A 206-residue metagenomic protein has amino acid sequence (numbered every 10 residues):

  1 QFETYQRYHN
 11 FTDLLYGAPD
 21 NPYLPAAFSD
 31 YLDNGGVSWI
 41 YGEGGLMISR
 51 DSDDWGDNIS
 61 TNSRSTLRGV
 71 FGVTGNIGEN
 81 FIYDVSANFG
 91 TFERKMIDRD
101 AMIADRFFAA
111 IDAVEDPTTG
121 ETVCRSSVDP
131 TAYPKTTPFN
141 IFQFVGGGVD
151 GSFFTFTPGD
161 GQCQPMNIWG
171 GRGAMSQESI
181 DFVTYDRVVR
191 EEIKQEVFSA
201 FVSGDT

Functional and structural regions predicted by a protein language model:
Q1-T206: Surface-exposed, low-complexity loop segments enriched in small/polar and acidic residues
